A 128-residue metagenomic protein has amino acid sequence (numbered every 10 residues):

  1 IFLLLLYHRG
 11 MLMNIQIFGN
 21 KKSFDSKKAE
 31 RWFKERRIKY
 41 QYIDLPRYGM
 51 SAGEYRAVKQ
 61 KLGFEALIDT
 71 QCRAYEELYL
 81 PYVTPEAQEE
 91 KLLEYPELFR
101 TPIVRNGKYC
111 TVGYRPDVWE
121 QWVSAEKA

Functional and structural regions predicted by a protein language model:
I1-L12: Short, Lys/Arg-enriched N-terminal segments with co-localized hydrophobic residues within the first ~10-30 amino acids
R9-M11, E30, D117-E120: Short, low-complexity intrinsically disordered segments
L12-N14, F99-R100: A structure-centric signal for secondary-structure junctions around beta-strands
M13-R31, Q41-L45: Local sequence-structure signature of Cys/Sec-based thiol-disulfide redox active-site neighborhoods
I38: Short phosphate-binding/catalytic loops that engage adenosine nucleotides
L45-A128: Thiol/selenol-based redox catalytic cores and closely related redox-interacting motifs
